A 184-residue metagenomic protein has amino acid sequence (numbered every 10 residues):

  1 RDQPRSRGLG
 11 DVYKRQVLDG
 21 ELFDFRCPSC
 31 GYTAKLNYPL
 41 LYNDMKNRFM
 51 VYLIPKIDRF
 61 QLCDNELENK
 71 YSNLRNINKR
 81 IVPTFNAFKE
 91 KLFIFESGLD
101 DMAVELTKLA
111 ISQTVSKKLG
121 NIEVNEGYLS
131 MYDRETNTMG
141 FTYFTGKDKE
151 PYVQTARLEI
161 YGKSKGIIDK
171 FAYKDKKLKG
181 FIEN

Functional and structural regions predicted by a protein language model:
R1, L36-N37: Short, non-ligating residues that shape and space the ligands of small metal-coordination modules and catalytic
D2-Y13: Short, small-residue-biased leader/transition segments that mark boundaries at the very start of proteins
R7, L40-N43, A156-K163: A short, sequence-level motif marking secondary-structure junctions
G20-F23, M102, L106-N184: Long C-terminal interaction/binding lobes of large macromolecular proteins
C27-C30: Short cysteine-rich clusters marking metal-coordination/redox-active sites
T33: Cys/His-rich metal-chelating microdomains
L40-V124: Extended interfacial segments that mediate partner engagement and assembly in macromolecular machines
